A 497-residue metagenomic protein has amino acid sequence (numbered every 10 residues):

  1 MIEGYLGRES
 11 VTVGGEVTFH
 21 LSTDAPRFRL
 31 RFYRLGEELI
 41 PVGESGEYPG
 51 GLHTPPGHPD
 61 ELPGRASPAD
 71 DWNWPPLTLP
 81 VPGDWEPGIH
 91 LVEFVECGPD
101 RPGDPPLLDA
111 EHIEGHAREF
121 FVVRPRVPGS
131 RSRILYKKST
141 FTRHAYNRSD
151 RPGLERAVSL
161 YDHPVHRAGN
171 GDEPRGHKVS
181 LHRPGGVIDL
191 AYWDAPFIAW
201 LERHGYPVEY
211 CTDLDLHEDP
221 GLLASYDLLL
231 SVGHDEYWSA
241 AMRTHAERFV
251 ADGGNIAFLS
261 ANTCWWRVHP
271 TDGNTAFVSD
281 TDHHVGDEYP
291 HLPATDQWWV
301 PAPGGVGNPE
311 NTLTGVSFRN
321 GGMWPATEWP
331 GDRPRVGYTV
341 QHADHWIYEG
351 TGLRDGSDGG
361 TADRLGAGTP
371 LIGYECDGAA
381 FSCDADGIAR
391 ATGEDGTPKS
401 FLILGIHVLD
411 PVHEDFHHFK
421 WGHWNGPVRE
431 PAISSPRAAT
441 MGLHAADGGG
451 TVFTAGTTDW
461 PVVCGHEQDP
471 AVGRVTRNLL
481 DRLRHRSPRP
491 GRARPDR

Functional and structural regions predicted by a protein language model:
E3-P99, A117-F120: Ligand-binding face of N-terminal immunoglobulin V-set domains in extracellular IgSF glycoproteins
E16-S22, D219-L223, D227, A446 (+3 more regions): Ligand-binding pocket scaffold of soluble enzyme catalytic domains
A25-E37, G43-G50, P99, I113-L222: Aromatic-Pro/Gly-enriched surface loop or interdomain linker that acts as a lid/target-recognition segment
G57-D71, T78-P80, E86, G186-D272 (+3 more regions): Helical hinge/lid and interdomain linker segments adjacent to catalytic or ligand-binding clefts that mediate domain
L91, D227-V232, V452-T454: Structural motif
V95, K137-F141, D213-L214, V232-H234 (+3 more regions): Active-site-proximal beta-strand/loop segments in catalytic clefts of secreted hydrolases
C97-A110: Short, solvent-exposed loop/turn segments at the edges of extracellular beta-sandwich modules
N274-V462, H466-R477, R482-L483: Glycine-rich, aromatic-lined ligand/substrate-binding cores of catalytic and carbohydrate-binding domains
